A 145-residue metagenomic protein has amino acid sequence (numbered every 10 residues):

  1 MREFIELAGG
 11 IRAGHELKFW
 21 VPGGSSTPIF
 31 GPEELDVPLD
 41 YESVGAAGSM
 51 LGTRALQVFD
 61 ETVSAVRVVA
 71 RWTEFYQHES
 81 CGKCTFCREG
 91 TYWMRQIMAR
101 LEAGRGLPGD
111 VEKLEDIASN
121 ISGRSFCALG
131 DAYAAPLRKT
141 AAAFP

Functional and structural regions predicted by a protein language model:
M1-P145: Redox cofactor-anchoring modules in respiratory/redox and cofactor-processing assemblies
